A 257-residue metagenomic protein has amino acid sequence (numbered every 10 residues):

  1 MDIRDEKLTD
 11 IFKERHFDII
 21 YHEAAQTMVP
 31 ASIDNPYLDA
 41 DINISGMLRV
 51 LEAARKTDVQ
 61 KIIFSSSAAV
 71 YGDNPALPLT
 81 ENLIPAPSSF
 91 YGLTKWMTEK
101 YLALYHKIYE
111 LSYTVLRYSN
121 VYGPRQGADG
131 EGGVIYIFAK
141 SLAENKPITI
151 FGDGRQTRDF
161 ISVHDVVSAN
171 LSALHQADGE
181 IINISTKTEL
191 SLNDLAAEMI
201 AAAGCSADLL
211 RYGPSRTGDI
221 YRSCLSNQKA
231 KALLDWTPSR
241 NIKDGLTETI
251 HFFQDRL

Functional and structural regions predicted by a protein language model:
M1-V121: N-terminal Rossmann-like NAD(P)+-binding domain of SDR-like oxidoreductases, especially those catalyzing
A31-S32, D73-P75, R125, F160 (+1 more regions): Short glycine-/acidic-enriched loop or helix-start segments at secondary-structure transitions that form or flank
F90, T98, E131, L192 (+1 more regions): Conserved donor sugar-nucleotide recognition element shared by glycan-biosynthetic enzymes
M97, Y101, Y105, F138 (+2 more regions): Hydrophobic alpha-helix immediately C-terminal to the catalytic Tyr-X-X-X-Lys motif of short-chain
G123-R125, T217: Short beta-strand->alpha-helix junction loop in the catalytic core of nucleotide-activated group-transfer enzymes
K140-L257: C-terminal substrate-binding subdomain of Rossmann-fold SDR/epimerase-dehydratase oxidoreductases
